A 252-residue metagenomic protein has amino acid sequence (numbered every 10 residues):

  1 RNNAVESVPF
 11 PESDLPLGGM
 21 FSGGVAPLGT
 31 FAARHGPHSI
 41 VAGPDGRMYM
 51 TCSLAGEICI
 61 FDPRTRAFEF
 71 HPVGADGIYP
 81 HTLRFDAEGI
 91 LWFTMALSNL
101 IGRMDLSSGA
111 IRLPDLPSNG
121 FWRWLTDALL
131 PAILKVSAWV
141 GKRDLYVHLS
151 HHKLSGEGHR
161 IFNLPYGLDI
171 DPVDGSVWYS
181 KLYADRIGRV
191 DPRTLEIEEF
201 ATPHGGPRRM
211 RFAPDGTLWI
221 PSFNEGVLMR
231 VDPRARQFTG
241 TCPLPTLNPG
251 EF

Functional and structural regions predicted by a protein language model:
R1, A33, M50-L54, L91-L97 (+3 more regions): Conserved beta-strand positions in repeat-built beta-propeller and related beta-rich domains
R1, V8, I60-F61, R103-M104 (+3 more regions): Hydrophobic/aromatic beta-strand positions that recur at structurally equivalent sites within the blades
R1-V8, L15, Y49, M229 (+1 more regions): Intrinsically disordered, low-complexity linker/propeptide segments enriched in Ser/Thr/Gly/Pro and acidic residues
N2-N3, D62-R66, D105-G109, D191-L195 (+1 more regions): Short loop/turn segments that connect beta-strands within beta-propeller blades
N3, G46, G89, D174-G175 (+2 more regions): Structural signal for glycine-centered tight turns and loop->strand junctions in beta-sheet-rich domains
N3-M20, E69-V73, R112-A128, E198-T202 (+1 more regions): Beta-propeller fold detector
D14-P44, A75-E88, G120-W139, R143-V173 (+2 more regions): Beta-rich, blade/repeat-based domains predominating in secreted/periplasmic proteins but also intracellular
